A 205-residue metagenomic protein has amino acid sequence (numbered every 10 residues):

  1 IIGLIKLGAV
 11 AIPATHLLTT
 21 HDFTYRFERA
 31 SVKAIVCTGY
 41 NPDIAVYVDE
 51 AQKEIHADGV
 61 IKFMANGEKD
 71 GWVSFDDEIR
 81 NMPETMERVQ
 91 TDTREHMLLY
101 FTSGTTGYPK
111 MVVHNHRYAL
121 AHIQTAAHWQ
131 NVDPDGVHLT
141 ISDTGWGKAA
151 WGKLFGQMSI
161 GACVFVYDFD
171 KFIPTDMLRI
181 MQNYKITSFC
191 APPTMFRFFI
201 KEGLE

Functional and structural regions predicted by a protein language model:
I1-I12, H16-T20, E28-A34, G136-V137 (+2 more regions): A short helix-loop-beta submotif of the ANL/AMP-binding
L4, I35, H96, T102-T105 (+3 more regions): Conserved S/T- and glycine-rich ATP-binding loop of Class I adenylate-forming
K6-D77: Structural core segment of the AMP-binding/adenylate-forming
F23, A45-V48, A126, M177 (+1 more regions): Hydrophobic packing residues within well-ordered alpha-helices of enzyme cores
T24, R88, T175-L178, E205: Short hydrophobic/charged patches on amphipathic alpha-helices used for structural packing and interfaces
C37-Y47, Y167-F169, Q182, I186-E205: Adenylate-forming
F63, K69-D70, R80-F101, Y108 (+1 more regions): Conserved pre-ATP/AMP-binding loop-to-beta segment of ANL
L120-T140, T144-S188, E202-G203: Conserved AMP-binding/adenylation subdomain of ANL enzymes
